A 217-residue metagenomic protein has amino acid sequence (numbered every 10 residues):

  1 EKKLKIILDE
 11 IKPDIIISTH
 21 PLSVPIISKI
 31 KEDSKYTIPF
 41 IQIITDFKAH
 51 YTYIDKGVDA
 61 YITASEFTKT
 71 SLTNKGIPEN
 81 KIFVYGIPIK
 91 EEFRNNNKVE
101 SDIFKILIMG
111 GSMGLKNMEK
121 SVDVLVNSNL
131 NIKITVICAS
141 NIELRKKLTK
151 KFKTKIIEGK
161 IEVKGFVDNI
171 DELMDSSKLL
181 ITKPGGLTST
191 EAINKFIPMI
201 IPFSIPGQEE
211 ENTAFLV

Functional and structural regions predicted by a protein language model:
E1-I15, P21: Conserved nucleotide-sugar donor-binding subdomain of glycosyltransferases
I16-I30: An aromatic- and histidine-rich active-site surface loop
T19-H20, T63-S65, K183: Replace "coordinates the UDP/GDP/TDP-sugar" with "coordinates nucleotide-activated sugar donors
E32-E92: Active-site-proximal region of nucleotide-activated glycan assembly enzymes, centered on histidine/acidic-rich loops
P88-D102: Acidic anion/phosphate-binding donor-loop and adjacent secondary structure in glycosyltransferase catalytic cores
E100-S176: Donor-nucleotide binding loops and adjacent catalytic segments primarily of GT-B fold Leloir glycosyltransferases
D175-P184: Acidic donor-binding loop of glycosyltransferase active sites
S189, I193-V217: Catalytic binding pocket for nucleotide-activated donors in carbohydrate/polymer assembly enzymes
